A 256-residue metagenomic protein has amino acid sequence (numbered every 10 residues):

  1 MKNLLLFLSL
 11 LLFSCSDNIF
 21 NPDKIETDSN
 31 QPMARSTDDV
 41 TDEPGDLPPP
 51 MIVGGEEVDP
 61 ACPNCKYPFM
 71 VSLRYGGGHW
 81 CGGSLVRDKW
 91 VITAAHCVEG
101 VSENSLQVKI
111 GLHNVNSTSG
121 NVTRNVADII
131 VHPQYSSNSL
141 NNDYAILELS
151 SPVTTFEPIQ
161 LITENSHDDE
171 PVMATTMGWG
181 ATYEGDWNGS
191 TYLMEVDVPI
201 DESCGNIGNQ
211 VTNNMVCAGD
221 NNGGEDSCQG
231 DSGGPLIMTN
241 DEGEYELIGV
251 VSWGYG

Functional and structural regions predicted by a protein language model:
L4-F13: Sec-dependent N-terminal signal peptides
C15-I92, V101, S105-L112, S117 (+2 more regions): Protease-domain processing segments flanking chymotrypsin-fold serine proteases, especially trypsin-like
A34, P44, H113-N114, T123-R124 (+1 more regions): Chymotrypsin/trypsin-fold serine protease catalytic domain
A61-K66, L85, G100-S102, T118-T123 (+6 more regions): Extracellular/periplasmic catalytic domains that process cell-envelope and extracellular macromolecules
P68-S72, G82, P158, V216 (+3 more regions): Structural detector of coil-to-beta-strand junctions
L73, V91-A94, E99-Q134, D197-S203 (+1 more regions): Conserved H-D interstitial segment of serine endopeptidase catalytic domains
S84-L85, H167-D169, G224-V251: Catalytic nucleophile loop of clan PA
W90-A95, P171-T182, I237-G256: Active-site-proximal beta-strands of protease catalytic cores
